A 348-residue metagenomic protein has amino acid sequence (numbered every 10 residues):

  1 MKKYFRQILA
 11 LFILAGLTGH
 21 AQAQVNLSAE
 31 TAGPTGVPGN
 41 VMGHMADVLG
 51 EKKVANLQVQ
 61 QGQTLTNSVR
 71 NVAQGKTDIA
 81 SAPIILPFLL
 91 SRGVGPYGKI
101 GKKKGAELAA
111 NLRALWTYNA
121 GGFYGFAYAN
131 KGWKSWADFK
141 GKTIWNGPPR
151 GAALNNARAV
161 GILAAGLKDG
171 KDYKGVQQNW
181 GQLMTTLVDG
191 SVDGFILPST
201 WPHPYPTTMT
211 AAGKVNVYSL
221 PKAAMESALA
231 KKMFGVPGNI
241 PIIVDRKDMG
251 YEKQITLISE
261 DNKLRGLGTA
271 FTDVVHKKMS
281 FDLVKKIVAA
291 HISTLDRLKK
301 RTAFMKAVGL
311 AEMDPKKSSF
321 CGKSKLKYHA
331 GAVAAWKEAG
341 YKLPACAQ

Functional and structural regions predicted by a protein language model:
M1-L9: Bacterial N-terminal signal peptides that target proteins for export
I8-L17: Bacterial N-terminal signal peptides
L17-A23: Sec/Tat signal peptide C-region and signal peptidase I cleavage site
V25-V59, G121-D193, T200-H203, R301 (+1 more regions): Bilobed "Venus flytrap"/periplasmic-binding protein-like clamshell domains and structurally analogous long
G39-E51, Q58-L108, G125, G181-L187 (+3 more regions): Pocket-flanking alpha-helical
K102-N119, E252-L264: A structural signal for short loop-to-beta-strand junctions that line the ligand-binding cleft of periplasmic/secreted
L220-K286, K327-Y328, A334-A335, A339 (+1 more regions): C-terminal lobe and pocket-closing loops of periplasmic/extracytoplasmic Venus-flytrap solute-binding proteins
H291-L310: Periplasmic-binding protein-like
